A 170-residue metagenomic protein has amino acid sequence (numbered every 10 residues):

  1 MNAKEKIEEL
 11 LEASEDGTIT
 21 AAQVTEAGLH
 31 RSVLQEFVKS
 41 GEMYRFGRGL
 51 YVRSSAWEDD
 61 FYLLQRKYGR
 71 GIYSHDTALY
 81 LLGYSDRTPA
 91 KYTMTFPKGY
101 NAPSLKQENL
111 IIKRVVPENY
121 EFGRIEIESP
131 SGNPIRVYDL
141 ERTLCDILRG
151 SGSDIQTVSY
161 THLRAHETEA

Functional and structural regions predicted by a protein language model:
N2-G17: Short amphipathic alpha-helical interface segments
T18-Q23, F46, L50-Q156: Nucleic-acid-binding surface
E26: Alpha-helical residues within the helix-turn-helix
L29-E36: Short amphipathic alpha-helical interaction segments
G41: Glycine-centered, phosphate/nucleic-acid-interacting loop/turn motifs that mediate DNA/RNA or nucleotide
S159: A small-molecule sensor/coupling module
H162-A170: Single conserved hydrophobic/aromatic residue that forms the stacking wall/gate of nucleotide- or nucleobase-binding
